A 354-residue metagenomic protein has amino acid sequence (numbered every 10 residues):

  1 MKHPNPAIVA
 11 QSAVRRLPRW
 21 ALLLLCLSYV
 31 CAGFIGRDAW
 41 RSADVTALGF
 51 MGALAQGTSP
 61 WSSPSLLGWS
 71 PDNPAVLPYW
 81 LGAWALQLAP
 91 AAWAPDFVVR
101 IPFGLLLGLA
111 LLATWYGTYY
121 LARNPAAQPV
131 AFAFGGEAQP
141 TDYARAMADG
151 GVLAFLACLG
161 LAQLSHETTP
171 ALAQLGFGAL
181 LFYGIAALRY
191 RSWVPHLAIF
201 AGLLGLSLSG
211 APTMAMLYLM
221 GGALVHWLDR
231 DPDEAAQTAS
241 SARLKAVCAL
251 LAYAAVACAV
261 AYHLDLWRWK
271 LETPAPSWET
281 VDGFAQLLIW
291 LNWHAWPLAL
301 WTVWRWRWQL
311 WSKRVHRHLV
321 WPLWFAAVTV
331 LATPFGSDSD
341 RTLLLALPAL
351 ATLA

Functional and structural regions predicted by a protein language model:
M1-A32, A144-R145, R243-L251: Start-transfer (signal-anchor) and selected internal transmembrane alpha helices of multi-pass inner/ER membrane
A47-L54, A201-T342, A346-P348: Transmembrane-lumen/periplasm boundary regions of multi-pass, lipid-linked membrane glycan transferases
A47-N73, L77-W80, W84: Extracytosolic helix-loop segments that constitute the early lumenal/periplasmic catalytic or substrate-binding loops
V76, W80, A89-L112, Y116-G117 (+2 more regions): Loop-to-helix entry region of an early transmembrane alpha helix in multi-pass inner-membrane enzymes
I101-Q139, L156-A157, L180: Transmembrane-helix motifs of polytopic, lipid-linked glycan transferases
T141-D142, A146, Q163, L181-A198 (+1 more regions): Membrane-interface transmembrane helices that cradle and orient dolichyl/undecaprenyl
A157-G160, A173-Y190, A349-L353: Specific aromatic-rich, kink-prone transmembrane helix
G160-A173, M214: Short acidic/glycine- and proline-prone juxtamembrane loop motifs at membrane-interface regions of multi-pass membrane
